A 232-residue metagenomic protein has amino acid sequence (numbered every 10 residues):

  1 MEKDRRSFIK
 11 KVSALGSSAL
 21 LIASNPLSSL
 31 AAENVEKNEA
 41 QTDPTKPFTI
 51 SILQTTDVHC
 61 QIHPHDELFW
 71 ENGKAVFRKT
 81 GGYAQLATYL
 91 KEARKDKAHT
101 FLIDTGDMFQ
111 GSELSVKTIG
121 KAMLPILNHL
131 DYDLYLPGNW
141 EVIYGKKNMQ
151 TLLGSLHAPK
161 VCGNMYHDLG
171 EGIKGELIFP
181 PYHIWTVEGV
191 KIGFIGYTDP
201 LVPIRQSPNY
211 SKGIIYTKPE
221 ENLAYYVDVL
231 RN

Functional and structural regions predicted by a protein language model:
K3-N232: Acidic, metal/ion-coordinating pockets
